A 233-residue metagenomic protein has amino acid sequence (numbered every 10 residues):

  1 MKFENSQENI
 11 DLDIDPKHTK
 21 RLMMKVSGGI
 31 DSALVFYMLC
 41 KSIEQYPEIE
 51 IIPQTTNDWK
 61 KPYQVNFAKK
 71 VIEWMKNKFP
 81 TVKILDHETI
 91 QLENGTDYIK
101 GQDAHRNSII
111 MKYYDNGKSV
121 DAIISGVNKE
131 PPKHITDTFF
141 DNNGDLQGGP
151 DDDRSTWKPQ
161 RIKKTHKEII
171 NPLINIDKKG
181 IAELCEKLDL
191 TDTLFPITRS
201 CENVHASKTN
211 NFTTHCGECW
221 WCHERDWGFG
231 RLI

Functional and structural regions predicted by a protein language model:
M1-I233: Nucleotide-activated chemistry modules centered on ATP-dependent adenylation/adenylyltransferase
